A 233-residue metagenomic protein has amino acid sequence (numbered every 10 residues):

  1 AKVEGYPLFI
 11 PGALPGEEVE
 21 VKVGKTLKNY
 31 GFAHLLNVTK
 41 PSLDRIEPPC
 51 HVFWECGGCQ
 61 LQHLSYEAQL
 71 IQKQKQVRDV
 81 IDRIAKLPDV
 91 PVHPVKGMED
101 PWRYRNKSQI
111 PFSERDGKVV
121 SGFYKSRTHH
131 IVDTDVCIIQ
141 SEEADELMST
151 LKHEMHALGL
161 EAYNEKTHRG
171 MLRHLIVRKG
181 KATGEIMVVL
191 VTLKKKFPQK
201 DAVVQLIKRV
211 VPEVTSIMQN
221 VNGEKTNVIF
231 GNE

Functional and structural regions predicted by a protein language model:
K2-E233: Accessory RNA-recognition modules of RNA-modification enzymes
